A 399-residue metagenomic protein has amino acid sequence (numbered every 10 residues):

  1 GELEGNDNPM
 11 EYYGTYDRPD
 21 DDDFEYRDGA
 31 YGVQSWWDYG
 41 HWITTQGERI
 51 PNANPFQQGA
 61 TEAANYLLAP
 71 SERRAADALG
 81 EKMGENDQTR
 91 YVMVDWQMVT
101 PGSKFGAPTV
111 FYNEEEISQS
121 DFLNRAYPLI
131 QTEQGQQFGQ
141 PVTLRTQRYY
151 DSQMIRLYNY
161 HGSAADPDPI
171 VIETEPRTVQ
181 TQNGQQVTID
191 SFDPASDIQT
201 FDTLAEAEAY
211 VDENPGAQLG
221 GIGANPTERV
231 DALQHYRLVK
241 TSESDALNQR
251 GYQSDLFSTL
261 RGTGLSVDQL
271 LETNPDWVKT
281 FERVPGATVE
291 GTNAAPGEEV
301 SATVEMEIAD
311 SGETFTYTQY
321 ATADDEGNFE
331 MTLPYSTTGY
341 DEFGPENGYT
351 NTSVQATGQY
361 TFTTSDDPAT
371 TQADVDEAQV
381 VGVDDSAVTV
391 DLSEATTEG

Functional and structural regions predicted by a protein language model:
G1-G399: Extracytoplasmic
